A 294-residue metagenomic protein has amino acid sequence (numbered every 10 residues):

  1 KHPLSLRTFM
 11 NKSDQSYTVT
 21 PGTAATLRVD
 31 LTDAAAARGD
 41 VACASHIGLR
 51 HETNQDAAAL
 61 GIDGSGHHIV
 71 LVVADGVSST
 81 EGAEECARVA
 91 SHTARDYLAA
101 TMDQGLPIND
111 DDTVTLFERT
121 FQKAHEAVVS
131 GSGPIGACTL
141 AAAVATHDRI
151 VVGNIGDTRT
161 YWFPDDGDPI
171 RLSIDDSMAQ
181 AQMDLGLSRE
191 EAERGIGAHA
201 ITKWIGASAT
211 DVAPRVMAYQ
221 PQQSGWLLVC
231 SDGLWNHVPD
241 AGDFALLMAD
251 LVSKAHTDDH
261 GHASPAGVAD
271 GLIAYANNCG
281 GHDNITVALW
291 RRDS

Functional and structural regions predicted by a protein language model:
P3-S294: PP2C/PPM-type serine/threonine phosphatase catalytic domain
